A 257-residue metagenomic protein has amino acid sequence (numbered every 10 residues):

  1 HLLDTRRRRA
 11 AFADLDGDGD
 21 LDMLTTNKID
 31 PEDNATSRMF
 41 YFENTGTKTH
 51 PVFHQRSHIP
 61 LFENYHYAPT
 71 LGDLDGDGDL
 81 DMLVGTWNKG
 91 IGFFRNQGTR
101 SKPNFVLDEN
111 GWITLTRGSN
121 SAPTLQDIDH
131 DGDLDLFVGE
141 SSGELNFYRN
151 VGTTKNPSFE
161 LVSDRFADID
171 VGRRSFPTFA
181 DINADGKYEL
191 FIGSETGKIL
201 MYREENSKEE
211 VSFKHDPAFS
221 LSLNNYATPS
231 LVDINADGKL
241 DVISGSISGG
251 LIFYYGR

Functional and structural regions predicted by a protein language model:
H1-T5, E43-N64, R95-G118, R149-G172 (+2 more regions): Blade-edge motifs of beta-propeller repeat domains
R6, A35-S37, T86-W87, E140-S141 (+5 more regions): Short loop/turn segments that connect beta-strands within the blades of beta-propeller domains, predominantly WD40
R8-G17, T26, Y67-G76, S121-H130 (+2 more regions): Beta-propeller blade termini
G19-T25, G78-L80, G132-L134, G186-Y188 (+1 more regions): Glycine-aliphatic tripeptides that mark coil-to-beta-strand junctions in extracellular and membrane proteins
M23-N27, M82-T86, L136-E140, L190-S194 (+1 more regions): Hydrophobic beta-strand segments that make up the repeating blades of beta-propeller and related beta-repeat
K28-E32, K89-G90, G143-E144, G197-K198 (+1 more regions): Short glycine/acidic-enriched loop and turn motifs that connect beta-strands
T178-F179, Y188, I192-I199: Loop/turn-rich, solvent-exposed surfaces of beta-rich toroidal or solenoidal domains
A227-R257: Blade-level signature of beta-propeller repeat domains, shared across WD40, Kelch, NHL, RCC1 and BNR/Asp-box propellers
